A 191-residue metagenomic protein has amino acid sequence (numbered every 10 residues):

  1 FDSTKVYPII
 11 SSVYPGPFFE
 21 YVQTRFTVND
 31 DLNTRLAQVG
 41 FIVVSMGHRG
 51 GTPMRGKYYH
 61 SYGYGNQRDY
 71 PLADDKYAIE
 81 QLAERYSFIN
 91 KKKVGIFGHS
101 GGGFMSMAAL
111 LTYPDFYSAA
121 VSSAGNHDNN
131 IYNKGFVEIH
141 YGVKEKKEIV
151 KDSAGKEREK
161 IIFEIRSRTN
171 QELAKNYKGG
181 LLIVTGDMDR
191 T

Functional and structural regions predicted by a protein language model:
F1-T191: Serine-hydrolase catalytic core recognition
